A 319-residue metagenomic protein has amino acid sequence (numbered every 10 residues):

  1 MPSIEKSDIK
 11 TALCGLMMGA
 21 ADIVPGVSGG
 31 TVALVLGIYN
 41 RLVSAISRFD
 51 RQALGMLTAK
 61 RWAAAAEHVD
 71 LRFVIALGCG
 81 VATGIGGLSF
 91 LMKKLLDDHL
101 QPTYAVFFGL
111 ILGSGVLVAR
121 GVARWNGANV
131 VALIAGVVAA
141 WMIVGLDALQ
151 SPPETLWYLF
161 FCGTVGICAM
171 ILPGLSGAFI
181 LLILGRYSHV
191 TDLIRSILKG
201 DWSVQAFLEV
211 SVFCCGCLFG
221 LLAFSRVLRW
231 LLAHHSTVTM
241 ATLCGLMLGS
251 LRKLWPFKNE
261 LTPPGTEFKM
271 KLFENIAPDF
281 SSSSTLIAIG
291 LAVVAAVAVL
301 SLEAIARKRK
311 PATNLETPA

Functional and structural regions predicted by a protein language model:
M1-I23, T31-L172, S176-A319: Multi-pass membrane proteins that catalyze or facilitate reactions on polyprenyl-/lipid-phosphate substrates and their
